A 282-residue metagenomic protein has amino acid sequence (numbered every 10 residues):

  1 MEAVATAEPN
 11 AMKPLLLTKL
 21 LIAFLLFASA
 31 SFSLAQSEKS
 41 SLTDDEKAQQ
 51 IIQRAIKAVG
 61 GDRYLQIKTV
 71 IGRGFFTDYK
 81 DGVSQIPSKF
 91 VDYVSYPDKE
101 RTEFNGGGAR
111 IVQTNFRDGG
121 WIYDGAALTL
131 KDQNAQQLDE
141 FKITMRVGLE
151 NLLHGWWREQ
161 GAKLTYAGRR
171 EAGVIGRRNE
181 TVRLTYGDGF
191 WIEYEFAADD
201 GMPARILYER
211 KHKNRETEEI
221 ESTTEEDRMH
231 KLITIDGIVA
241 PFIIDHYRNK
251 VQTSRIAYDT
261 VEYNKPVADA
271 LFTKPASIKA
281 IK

Functional and structural regions predicted by a protein language model:
M1-A11: N-terminal amphipathic/basic-hydrophobic helices that include classical n-h-c signal peptides and signal-anchor
N10-L21: Bacterial N-terminal signal peptides that target proteins for export
K19-S31: Bacterial N-terminal signal peptides
S33-S37: Boundary at the C-terminal end of the N-terminal hydrophobic targeting segment
L42-T43, Q50-L128, Q160-G173: N-terminal mature ectodomain segment of secretory-pathway/periplasmic proteins
W121-L152: Acidic/charged, solvent-exposed loop-and-adjacent secondary-structure segments enriched in E/D, K/R, S/T, and G/P
I143-R183, P203-L207: Short, conserved active-site entrance elements at the starts or edges of catalytic domains
G173-I278: Gly/Pro-enriched, hydrophobic low-complexity segments that function as extracytoplasmic propeptides/linkers
